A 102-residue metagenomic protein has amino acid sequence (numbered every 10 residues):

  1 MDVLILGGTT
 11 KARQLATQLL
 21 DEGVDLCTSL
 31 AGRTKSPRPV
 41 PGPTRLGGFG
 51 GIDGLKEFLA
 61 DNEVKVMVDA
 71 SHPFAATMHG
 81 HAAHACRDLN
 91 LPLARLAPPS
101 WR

Functional and structural regions predicted by a protein language model:
M1-V24, A75-H79: A short, flexible N-terminal coil/short beta segment enriched in small residues
I5, P43-G48, S71-H72: Short, flexible loop segments at the rims of nucleotide/cofactor-binding pockets, characterized by
T9, L30-T34, P99: Residues in the short beta-alpha loop(s) of Rossmann-like NAD(P)-binding domains
E22, V40-P41, L89: Short, structured coil segments at secondary-structure junctions
T28-G50: N-terminal beta-loop-helix "entrance" segment that forms/cooperates in small-molecule cofactor or anionic ligand
G51-L55: Short acidic active-site motifs
L59-R102: Glycine/small-residue-rich loop that forms an oxyanion/phosphate-binding "nest" at active or ligand-binding sites
